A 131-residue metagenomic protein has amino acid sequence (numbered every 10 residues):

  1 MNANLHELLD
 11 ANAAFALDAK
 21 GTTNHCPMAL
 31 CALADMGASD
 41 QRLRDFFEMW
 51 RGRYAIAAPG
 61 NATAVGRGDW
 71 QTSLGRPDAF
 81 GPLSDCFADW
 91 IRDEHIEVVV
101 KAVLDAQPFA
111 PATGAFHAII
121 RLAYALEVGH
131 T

Functional and structural regions predicted by a protein language model:
M1-T131: Mature, well-folded catalytic/scaffold domains that follow N-terminal targeting or propeptide regions
